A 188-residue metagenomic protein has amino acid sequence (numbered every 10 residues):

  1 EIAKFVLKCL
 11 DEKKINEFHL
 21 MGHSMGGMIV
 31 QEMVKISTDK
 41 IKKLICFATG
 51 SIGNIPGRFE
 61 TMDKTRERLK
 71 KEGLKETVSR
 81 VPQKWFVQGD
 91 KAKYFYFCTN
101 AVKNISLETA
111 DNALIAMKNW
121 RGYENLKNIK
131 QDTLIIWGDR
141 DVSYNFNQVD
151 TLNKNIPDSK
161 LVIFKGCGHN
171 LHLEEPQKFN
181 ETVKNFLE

Functional and structural regions predicted by a protein language model:
E1-M21, E181: Active-site loop/oxyanion-hole signature of alpha/beta-hydrolase fold enzymes
G22-G26, V30: Gly/Ala-rich beta-loop-alpha elbow adjacent to hydrolase catalytic centers
Q31-I36, I41-E72, E76: Flexible "cap/lid" loop of the alpha/beta hydrolase fold
N54-E60, K71-N128: Conserved alpha/beta-hydrolase catalytic His-Asp/Glu region
I129, I135-W137: Short beta-strand/loop motif that positions the catalytic acidic residue of the alpha/beta-hydrolase fold
D139-Y144: Acidic catalytic loop of the alpha/beta-hydrolase fold
F146-N170: Catalytic histidine neighborhood in serine/cysteine hydrolases with alpha/beta-hydrolase-type architecture
C167-N180: Catalytic histidine-centered segment of alpha/beta-hydrolase-like enzymes
